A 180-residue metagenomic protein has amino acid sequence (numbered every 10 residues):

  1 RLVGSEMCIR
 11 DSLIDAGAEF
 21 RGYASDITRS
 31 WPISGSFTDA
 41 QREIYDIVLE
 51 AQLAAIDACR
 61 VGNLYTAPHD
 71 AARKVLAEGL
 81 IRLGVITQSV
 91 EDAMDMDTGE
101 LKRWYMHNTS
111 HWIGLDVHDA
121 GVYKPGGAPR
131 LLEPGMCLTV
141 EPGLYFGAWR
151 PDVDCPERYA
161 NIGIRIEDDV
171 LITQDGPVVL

Functional and structural regions predicted by a protein language model:
R1, S5-E6, R10-L180: Active-site neighborhoods and metal-handling regions in enzymes and metal-associated proteins
